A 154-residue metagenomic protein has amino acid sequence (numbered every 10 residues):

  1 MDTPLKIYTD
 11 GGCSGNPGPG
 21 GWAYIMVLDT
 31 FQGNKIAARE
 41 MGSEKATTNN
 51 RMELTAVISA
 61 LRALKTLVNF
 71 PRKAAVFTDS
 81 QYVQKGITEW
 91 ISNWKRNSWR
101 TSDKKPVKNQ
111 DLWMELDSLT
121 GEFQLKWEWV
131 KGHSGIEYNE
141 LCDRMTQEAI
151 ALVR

Functional and structural regions predicted by a protein language model:
M1-R51, T55, S59-T66, R144-R154: RNase H-like nuclease fold core
G12-N16, I58-L141, M145, I150: RNase H catalytic domain
